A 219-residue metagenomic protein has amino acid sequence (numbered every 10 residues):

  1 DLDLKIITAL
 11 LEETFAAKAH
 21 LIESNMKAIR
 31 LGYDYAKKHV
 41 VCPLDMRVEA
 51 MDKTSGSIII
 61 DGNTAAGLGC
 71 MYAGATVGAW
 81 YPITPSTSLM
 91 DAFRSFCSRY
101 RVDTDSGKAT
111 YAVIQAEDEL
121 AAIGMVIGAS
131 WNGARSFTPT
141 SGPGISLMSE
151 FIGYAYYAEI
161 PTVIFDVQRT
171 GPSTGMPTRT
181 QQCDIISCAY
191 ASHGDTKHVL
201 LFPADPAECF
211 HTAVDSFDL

Functional and structural regions predicted by a protein language model:
D1-G62: Aromatic-enriched
L2-A17, G78-T87, G142-G144: Short alpha-helical "patches" and their helix-cap loops
A9, M26-R30, D34, L68-Y72 (+4 more regions): A broad, structural surface signal
E12-F15, V41-S55, C70-A75, S95-A109 (+2 more regions): Gly-rich Lys/Arg/Thr-decorated short loops/hinges at beta-loop-alpha junctions or inter-strand turns that position
A36, G62, D184, S192 (+1 more regions): Active-site phosphate/pyrophosphate-binding segments
G56-D61, A65-S86, D91: Glycine-rich phosphate/diphosphate-binding loop of Rossmann-like nucleotide-binding domains
V77, T84-C188, L201-L219: Thiamine diphosphate
